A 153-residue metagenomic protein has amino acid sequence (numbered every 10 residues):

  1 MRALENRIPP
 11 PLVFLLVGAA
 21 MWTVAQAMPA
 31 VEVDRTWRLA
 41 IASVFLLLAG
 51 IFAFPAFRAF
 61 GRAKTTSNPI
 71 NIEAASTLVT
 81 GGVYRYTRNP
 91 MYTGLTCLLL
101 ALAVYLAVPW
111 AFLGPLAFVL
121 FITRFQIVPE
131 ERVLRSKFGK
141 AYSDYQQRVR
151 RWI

Functional and structural regions predicted by a protein language model:
M1-G81, T93-I153: Membrane-anchoring alpha-helices and their flanking helix-loop junctions
Y84: Solvent-exposed interhelical
N89: Extended, alpha-helix-rich binding/interface surfaces that flank or overlap catalytic cores and mediate recognition
